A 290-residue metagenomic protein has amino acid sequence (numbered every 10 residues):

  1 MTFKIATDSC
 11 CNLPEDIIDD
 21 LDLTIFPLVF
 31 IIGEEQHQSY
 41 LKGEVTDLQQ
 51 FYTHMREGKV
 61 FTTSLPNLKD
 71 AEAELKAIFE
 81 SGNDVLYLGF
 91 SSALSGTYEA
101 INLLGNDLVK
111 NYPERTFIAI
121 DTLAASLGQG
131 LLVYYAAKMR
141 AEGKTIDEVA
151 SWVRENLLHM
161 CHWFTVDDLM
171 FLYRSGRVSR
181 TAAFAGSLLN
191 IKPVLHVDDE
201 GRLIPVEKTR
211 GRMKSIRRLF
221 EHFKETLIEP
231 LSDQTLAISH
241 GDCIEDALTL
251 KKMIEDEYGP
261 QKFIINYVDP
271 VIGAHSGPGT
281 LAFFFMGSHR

Functional and structural regions predicted by a protein language model:
F3, N83-Y87, Q234-L236: Generic beta-sheet signal
K4-S64, L68-D70: N-terminal glycine-rich anion-binding loop in soluble enzyme alpha/beta folds
T7, G89, H240: Short beta-strand/turn micro-motifs composed of small residues that flank or help shape donor/cofactor-binding pockets
C10-T24, V29-E35, L94-T97, I101-N106 (+3 more regions): Mixed-charge interfacial surface used for oligomerization/domain docking and macromolecular partner engagement
K59-K69, G89-G96, L123-A124: Short coil/turn segments at secondary-structure boundaries
D70-Y98: N-terminal glycine-rich phosphate/adenylate-binding segment common to multiple enzyme folds
